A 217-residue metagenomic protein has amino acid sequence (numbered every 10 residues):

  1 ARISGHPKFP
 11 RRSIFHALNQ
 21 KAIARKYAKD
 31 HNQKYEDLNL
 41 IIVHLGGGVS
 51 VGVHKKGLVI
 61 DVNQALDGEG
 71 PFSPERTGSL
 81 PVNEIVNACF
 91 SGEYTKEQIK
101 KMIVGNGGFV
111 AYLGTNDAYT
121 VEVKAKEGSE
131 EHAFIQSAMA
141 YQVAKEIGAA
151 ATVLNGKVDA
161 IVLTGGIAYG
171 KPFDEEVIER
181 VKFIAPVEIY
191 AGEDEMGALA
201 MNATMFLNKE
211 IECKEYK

Functional and structural regions predicted by a protein language model:
A1-H6, K55-V62, E176-I184, E210-I211: A glycine- and small-aliphatic-rich helix-loop capping segment at beta-alpha/alpha-beta transitions that lines
I3-L40, G47-G48, I60-N116: Glycine-rich phosphate-binding loop plus the immediately following alpha-helix
V49-V53: Short beta-strand scaffold segments in enzyme catalytic cores
K101, G105-N155: Adenine-nucleotide phosphate-binding core of ATP-dependent small-molecule kinases
V158-V177: Glycine-rich phosphate-binding loops at beta-strand->alpha-helix junctions
K171, E175-M201: Conserved phosphate-binding/catalytic loops in two-lobed NTP-binding clefts
F206-K217: Acidic, glycine/GT-rich loop-and beta-edge segments that sit at the periphery of enzyme/chaperone cores
